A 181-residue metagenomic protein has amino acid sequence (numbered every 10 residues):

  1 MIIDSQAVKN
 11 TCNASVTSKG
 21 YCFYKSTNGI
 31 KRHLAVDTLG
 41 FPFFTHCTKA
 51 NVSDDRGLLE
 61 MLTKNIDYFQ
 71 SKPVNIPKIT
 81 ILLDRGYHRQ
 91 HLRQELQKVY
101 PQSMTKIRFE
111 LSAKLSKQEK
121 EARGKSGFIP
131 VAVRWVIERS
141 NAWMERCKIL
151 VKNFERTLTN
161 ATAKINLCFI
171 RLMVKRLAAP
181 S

Functional and structural regions predicted by a protein language model:
M1-K98, T105, S112-K114, F169: Polybasic low-complexity intrinsically disordered regions
Q6, P42-F43, W135, W143 (+2 more regions): Tryptophan-centered motif/residue detector
I30-R32, I137-R139, I165: Change "...and in nucleic-acid phosphodiester-cleaving endonucleases..." to "...and in nucleic-acid processing enzymes
H33, A50-N51, R134, V151 (+1 more regions): Residue-level recognition of hydrophobic positions within alpha-helical transmembrane segments
D54-G57, V136, A163-N166: Catalytic-loop motifs flanking and including active-site residues across diverse enzymes
Q70-T159: Helix-centered, glycine/charged polyanion-binding patches within enzymatic domains that contact phosphate-containing
K164-S181: Charged phosphate-binding loop/patch that engages nucleotide di/tri-phosphates or the phosphate backbone of nucleic
